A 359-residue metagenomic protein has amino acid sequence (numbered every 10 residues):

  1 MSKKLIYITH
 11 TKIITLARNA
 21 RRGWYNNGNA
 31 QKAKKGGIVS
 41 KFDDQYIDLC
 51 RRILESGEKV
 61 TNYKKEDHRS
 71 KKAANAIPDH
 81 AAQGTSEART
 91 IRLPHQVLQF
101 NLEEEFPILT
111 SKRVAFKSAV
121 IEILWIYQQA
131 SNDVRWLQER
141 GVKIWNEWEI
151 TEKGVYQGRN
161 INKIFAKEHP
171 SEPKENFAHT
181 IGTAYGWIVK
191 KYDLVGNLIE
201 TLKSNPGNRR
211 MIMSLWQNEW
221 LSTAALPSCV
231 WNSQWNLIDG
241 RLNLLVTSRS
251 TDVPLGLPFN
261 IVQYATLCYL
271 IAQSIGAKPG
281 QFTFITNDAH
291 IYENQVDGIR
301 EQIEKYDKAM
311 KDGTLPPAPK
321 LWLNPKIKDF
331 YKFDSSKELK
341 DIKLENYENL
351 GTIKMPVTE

Functional and structural regions predicted by a protein language model:
L5-Y7, K12-I13, G37: Generic short N-terminal amphipathic or hydrophobic helices
Y7, T15, Y25-N26, H95: Short, positively charged and aromatic/hydrophobic N-terminal segments
I8-T11, A20, G28-A30: Short hydrophobic alpha-helical segments enriched in small aliphatic residues
I13-I14, T85: Generic hydrophobic-segment detector
I14-A17, R22, G36: Positively charged N-terminal leader segments that act as targeting/secretion signals
W24, K34-E359: Terminal, non-catalytic protein-protein interaction segments that mediate quaternary/complex assembly
